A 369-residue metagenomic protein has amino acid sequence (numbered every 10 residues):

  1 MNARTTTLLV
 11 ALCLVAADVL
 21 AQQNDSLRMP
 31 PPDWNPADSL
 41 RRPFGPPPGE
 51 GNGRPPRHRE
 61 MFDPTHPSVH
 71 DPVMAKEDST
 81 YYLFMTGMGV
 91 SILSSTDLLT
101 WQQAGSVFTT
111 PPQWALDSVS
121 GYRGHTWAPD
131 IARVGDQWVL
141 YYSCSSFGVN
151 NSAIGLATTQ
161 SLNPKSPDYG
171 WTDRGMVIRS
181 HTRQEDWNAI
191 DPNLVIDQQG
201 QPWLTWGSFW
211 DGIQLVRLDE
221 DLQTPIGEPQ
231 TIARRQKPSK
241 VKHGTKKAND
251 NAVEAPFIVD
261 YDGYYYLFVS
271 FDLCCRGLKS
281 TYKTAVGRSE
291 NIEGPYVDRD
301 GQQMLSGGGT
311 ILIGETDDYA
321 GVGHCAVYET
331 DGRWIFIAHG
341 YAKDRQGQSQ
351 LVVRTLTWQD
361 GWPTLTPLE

Functional and structural regions predicted by a protein language model:
M1-T7: Bacterial N-terminal signal peptides that target proteins for export
A16-A17: N-terminal signal peptide c-region/cleavage motif recognized by signal peptidases
N24-E369: Carbohydrate-active catalytic/glycan-binding domains of CAZyme proteins, especially the secreted or lumenal ectodomains
